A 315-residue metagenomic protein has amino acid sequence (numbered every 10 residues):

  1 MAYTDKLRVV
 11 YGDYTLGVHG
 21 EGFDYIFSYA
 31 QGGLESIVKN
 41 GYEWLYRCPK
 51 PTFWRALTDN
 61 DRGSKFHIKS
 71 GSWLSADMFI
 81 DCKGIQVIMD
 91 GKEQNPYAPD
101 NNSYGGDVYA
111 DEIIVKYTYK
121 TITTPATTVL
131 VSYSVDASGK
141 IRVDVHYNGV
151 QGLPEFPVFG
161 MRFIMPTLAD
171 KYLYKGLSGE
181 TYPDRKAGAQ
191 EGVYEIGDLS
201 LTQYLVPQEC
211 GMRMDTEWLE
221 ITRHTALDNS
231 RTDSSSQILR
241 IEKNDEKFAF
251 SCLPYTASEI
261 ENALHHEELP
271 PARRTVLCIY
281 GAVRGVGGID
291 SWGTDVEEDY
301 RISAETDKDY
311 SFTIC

Functional and structural regions predicted by a protein language model:
A2-C315: Beta-strand/loop-rich accessory regions of lumenal/periplasmic or secreted enzymes, predominantly carbohydrate-active
